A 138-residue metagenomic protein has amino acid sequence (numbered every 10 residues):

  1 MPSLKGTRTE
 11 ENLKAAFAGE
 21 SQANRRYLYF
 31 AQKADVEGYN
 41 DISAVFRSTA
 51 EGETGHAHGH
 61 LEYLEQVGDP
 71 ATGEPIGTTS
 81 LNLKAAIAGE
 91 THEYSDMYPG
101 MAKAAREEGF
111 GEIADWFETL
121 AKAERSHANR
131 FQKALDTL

Functional and structural regions predicted by a protein language model:
M1-L138: Non-heme di-metal
